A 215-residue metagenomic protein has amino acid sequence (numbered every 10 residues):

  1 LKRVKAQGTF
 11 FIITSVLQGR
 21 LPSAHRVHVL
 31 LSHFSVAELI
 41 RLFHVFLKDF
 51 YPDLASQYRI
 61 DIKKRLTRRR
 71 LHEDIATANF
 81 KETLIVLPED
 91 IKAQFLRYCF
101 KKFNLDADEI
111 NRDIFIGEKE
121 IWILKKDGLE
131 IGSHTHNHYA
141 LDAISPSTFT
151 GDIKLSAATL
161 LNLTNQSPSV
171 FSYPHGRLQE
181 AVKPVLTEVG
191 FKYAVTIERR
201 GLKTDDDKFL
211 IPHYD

Functional and structural regions predicted by a protein language model:
K2-G8, G19-A37, F50-L54, R70 (+2 more regions): C-terminal active-site subregion of NodB/CE4 polysaccharide deacetylases
I12, F100, G132-T135, V170-H175: Short beta-strand segments
I12-Q18: Short beta-alpha junction loops
S15, H136, R199: Residues that form or immediately flank small-molecule/cofactor binding pockets and catalytic motifs
R20-D127: Extended, charge-rich helix/loop segments that form flexible, surface "patches" used to engage negatively charged
Y98-K101, H136-N137, L160-L163: A short alpha-helix capping/helix-coil boundary motif
I116-T148: Histidine/lysine/aspartate-rich catalytic loop segments that bind and position anionic ligands
